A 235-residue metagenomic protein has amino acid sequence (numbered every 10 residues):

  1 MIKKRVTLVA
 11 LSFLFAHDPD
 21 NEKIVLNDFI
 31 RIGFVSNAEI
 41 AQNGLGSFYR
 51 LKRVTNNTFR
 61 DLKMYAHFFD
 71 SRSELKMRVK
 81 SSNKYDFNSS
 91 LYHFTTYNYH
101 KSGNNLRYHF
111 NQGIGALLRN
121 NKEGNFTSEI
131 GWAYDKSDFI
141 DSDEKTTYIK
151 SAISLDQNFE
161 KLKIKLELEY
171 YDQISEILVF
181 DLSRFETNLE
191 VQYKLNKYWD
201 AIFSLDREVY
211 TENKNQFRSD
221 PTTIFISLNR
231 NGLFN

Functional and structural regions predicted by a protein language model:
H17-D70, D200, R230-N235: Outer-membrane beta-barrel initiation region
I32-A38, L62-F68, V79-S81, H93-Y99 (+4 more regions): Transmembrane beta-barrel strands of outer-membrane/channel proteins
G33, F48-K52, R78-K84, G113-L118 (+3 more regions): Outer-membrane beta-barrel architecture
V35-G46, H67-K76, H100-Y108, K122 (+3 more regions): Solvent-exposed loop/turn segments connecting transmembrane beta-strands in outer-membrane beta-barrel proteins
V54-L62, D86-H93, N121-F126, N158-L166 (+2 more regions): Repeated loop/turn-to-beta-strand initiation elements of outer-membrane beta-barrel proteins
S73-G115: Hydrophobic/aromatic-rich structural module bridging two neighboring secondary-structure elements via a short loop
N111, D220-N235: Outer-membrane beta-barrel "beta-signal"
E123-D200, D206-E208: Outer-membrane beta-barrel transmembrane domain signature
